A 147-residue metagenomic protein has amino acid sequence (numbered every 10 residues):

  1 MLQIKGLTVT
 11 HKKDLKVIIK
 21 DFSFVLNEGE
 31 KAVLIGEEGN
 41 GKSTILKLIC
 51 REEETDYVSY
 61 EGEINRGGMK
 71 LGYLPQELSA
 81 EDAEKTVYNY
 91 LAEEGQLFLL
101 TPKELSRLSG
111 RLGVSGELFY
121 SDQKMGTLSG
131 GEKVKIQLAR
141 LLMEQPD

Functional and structural regions predicted by a protein language model:
I4-L7, V17-E30, G62: Conserved beta-strand
T10-K12, M69-R140, E144-P146: ABC-family P-loop ATPase nucleotide-binding domains
I35-E37: The feature captures the beta-strand-to-loop junction immediately N-terminal to the Walker
N40: ATP-binding Walker
S43: Walker A/P-loop
C50: Helix-to-loop junction immediately C-terminal to a conserved catalytic motif
V58-L71: Conserved ABC transporter NBD signature motif
